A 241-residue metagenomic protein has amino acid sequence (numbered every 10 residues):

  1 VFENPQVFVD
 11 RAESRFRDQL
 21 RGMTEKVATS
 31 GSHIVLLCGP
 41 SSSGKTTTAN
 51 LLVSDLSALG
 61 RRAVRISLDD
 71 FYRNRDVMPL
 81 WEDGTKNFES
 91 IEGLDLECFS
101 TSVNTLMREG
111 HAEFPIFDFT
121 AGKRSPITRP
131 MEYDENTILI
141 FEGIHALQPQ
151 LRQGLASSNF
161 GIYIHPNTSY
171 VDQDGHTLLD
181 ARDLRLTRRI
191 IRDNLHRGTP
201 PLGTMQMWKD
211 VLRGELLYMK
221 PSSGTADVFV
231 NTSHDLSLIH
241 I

Functional and structural regions predicted by a protein language model:
V1-R17: Charged, amphipathic alpha-helical linker segments immediately N-terminal to NTP-binding catalytic cores
L37: Hydrophobic anchor at the beta1->P-loop junction of P-loop NTPases
K45: Conserved lysine of the Walker
T48, L52: Hydrophobic positions on the alpha1 helix immediately C-terminal to the Walker A/P-loop
L59-D76: Short beta-strand-centered segment that lines the nucleotide-binding/catalytic pocket of NTP-utilizing
M78-T120: Conserved nucleotide-sensing/catalytic segment adjacent to the nucleotide-binding pocket in NTP-handling enzymes
F141-R188, E215-T225: ATP-dependent NMP and nucleoside kinases share a basic, alpha-helical "lid"
I239-I241: Conserved small/polar residues in nucleotide/adenosyl-binding loops
